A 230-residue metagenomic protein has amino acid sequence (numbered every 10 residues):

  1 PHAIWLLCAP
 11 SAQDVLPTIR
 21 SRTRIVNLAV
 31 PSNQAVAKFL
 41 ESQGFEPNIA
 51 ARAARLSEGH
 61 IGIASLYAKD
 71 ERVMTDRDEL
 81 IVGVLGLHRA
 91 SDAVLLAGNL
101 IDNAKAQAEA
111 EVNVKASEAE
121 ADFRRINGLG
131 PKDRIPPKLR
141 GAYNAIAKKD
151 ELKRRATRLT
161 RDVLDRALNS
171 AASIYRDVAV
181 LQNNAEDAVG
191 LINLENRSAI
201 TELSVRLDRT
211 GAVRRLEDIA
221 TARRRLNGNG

Functional and structural regions predicted by a protein language model:
H2, P10-A167, N183-A188, I192-G230: Charged, glycine-rich active-site and insertion segments that engage polyanionic ligands
A171: Conserved phosphate-interacting/catalytic interface
R176: TRNA-recognition modules of translation machinery and tRNA-sensing kinases, especially anticodon-binding
